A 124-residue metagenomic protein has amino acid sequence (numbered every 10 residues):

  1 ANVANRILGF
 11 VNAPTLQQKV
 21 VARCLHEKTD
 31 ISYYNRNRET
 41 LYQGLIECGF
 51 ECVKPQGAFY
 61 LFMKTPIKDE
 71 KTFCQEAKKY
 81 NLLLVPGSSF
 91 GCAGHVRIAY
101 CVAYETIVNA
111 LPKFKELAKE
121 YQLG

Functional and structural regions predicted by a protein language model:
A1-G124: PLP-dependent class I/II
